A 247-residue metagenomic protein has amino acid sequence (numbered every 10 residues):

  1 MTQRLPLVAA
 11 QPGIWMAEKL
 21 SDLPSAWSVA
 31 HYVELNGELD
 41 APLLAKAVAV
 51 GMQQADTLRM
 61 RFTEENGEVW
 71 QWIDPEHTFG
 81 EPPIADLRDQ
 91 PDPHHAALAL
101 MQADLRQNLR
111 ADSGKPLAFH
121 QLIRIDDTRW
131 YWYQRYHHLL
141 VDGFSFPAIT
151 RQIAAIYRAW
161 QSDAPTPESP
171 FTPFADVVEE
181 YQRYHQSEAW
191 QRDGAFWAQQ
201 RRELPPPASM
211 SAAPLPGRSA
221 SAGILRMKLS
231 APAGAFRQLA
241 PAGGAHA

Functional and structural regions predicted by a protein language model:
T2-P75, P91-Y184, P205-S209, R237-L239: Acyl-group handoff/entry surfaces in thioester-processing enzymes
A17-A26, W190-H246: Flexible, P/S/T/G-rich "lid" or insertion loops adjacent to the active sites of thioester-utilizing
Y32-L35, P83-D86, I224-A231: Short amphipathic
A41, H246-A247: Alpha-helix N-cap/start motif
E76-P83: Short, charged/polar, Gly/Pro-enriched secondary-structure boundary elements
D86-R88, Y136, A233: Short, histidine-centered active-site or binding-site loop motifs used for metal coordination, general acid-base
